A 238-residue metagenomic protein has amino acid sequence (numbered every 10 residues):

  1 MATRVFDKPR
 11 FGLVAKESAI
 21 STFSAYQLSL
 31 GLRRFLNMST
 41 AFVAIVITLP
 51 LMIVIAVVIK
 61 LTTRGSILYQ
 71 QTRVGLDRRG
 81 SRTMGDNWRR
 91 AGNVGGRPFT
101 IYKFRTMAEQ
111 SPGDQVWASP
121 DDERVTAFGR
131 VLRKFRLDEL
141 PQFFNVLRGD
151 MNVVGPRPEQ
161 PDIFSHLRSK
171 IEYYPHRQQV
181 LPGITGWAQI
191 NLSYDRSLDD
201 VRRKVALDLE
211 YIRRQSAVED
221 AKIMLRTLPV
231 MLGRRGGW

Functional and structural regions predicted by a protein language model:
M1, P161, S165-S193, L198-I223 (+2 more regions): Cytosol-/stroma-facing membrane-proximal "stalk/adaptor" domains immediately downstream of transmembrane anchors
M1-F42, I67-T72, S193-A217: Glycine-rich flexible loop motifs, especially short His-Gly-Gly/GGXG/HXGH segments used as catalytic or interaction
F6-G12, Y69-R124, T185-K204: Short, glycine-rich, amphipathic interfacial segments at transmembrane boundaries or analogous
F23-E109, A217, K222-W238: A hydrophobic, helix-centered structural microdomain
S29, R33, P98, D122-V125 (+5 more regions): Short, structured helix-loop boundary elements
V57, K103, R124-A127, V131 (+2 more regions): Residue-level recognition of specific faces of alpha-helices
S66, L76, R130, D150 (+3 more regions): Gly/Ser/Thr-rich helix-start
A118-L181, I223-M231: A short, structured surface patch at a secondary-structure boundary
